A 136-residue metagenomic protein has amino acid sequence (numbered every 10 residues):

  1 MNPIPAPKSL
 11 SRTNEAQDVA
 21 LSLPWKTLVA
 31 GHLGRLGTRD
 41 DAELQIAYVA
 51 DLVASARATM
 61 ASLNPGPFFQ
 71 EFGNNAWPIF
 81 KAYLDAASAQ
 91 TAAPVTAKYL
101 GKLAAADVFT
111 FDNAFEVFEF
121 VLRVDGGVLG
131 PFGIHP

Functional and structural regions predicted by a protein language model:
M1-T13, Q17: Ligand/cofactor pocket segment of small-molecule handling proteins
Q17-W77: Divalent-metal (often Zn2+) His-rich catalytic cores of metallo-beta-lactamase-fold enzymes
S62-P136: C-terminal regulatory/interaction regions
